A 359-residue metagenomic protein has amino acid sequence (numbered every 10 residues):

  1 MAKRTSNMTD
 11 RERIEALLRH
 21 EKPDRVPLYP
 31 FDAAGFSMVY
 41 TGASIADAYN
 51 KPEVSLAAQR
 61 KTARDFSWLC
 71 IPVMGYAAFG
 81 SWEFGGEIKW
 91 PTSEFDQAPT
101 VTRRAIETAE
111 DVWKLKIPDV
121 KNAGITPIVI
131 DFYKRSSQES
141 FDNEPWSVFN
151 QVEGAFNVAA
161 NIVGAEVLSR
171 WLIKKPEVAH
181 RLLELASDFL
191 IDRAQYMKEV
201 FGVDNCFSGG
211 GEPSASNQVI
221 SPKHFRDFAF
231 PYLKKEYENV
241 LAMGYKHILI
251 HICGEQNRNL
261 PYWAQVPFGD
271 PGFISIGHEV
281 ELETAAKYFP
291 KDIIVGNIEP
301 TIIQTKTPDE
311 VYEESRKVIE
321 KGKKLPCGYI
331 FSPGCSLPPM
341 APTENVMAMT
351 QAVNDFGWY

Functional and structural regions predicted by a protein language model:
M1-A48, A57-A58, T62, L69-V73 (+2 more regions): Active-site loop segments of alpha/beta catalytic cores
P52: Acidic, contiguous internal or C-terminal segments within carbohydrate-active enzymes that form a structured patch used
M74-S81: N-terminal accessory alpha/beta regions
S81-K89: Detector for C-terminal structural segments
I106-W113: Residues forming anionic-ligand binding surfaces in small-molecule and nucleic-acid pockets of primarily soluble enzymes
